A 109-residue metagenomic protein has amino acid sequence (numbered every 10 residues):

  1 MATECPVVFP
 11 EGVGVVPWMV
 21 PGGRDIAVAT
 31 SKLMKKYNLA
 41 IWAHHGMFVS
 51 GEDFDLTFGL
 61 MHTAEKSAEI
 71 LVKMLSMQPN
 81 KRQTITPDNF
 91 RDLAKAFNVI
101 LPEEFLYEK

Functional and structural regions predicted by a protein language model:
M1-K109: Glycine-rich flexible loops
